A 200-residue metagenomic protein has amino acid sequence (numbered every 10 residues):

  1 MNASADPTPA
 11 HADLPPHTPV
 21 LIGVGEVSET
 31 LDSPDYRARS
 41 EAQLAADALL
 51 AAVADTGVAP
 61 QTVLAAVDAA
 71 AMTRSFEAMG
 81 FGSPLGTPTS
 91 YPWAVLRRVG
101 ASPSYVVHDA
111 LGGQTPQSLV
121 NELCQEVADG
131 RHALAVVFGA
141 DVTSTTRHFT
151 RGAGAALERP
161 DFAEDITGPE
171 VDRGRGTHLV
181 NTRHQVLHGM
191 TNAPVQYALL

Functional and structural regions predicted by a protein language model:
M1-H108, Q125-H132, V136-L200: Conserved "HGTGT" condensation-loop signature of ketosynthase/thiolase-family condensing enzymes that catalyze
Q43, Q114-S118: Glycine-rich anion/phosphate-binding loops
D109-G113: Short HxH-centered metal-ligating active-site micro-motif
Q117-Q125: Conserved phosphate-binding catalytic cores of ATP/NTP-utilizing and phosphoryl-transfer enzymes
